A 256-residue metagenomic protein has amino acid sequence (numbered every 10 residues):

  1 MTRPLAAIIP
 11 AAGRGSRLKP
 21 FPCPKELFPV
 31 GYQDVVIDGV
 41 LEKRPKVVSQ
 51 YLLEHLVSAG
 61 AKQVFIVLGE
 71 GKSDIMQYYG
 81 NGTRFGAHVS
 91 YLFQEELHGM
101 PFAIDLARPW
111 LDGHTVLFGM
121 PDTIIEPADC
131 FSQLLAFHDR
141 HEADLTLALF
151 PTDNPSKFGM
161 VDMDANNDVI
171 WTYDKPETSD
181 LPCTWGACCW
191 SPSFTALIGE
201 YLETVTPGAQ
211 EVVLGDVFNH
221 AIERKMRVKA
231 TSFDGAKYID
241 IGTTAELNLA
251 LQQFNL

Functional and structural regions predicted by a protein language model:
M1-I9, G15-R17, P22, P29 (+2 more regions): Conserved N-terminal catalytic core of the sugar/cofactor nucleotidyltransferase
T2-A7, L181-L256: Conserved alpha/beta core of the MobA/IspD/sugar-nucleotide pyrophosphorylase nucleotidyltransferase superfamily
E26, H88-S90, D168, R227-K229: Conserved beta-strand segments of alpha/beta enzyme cores
L27, V161-M163, A230: A structural signal for short hydrophobic beta-strand segments in well-ordered beta-sheet cores
A61, G113, E142-A143, M226: Short, high-confidence coil segments that cap the C-terminus of an alpha-helix and link into the following beta-strand
E70, E95, D129, D153 (+2 more regions): Short beta->alpha linker loops
P121: Short acidic donor-binding/metal-coordinating loop in glycosyltransferase active sites
E126-V205: Conserved core of the sugar-phosphate nucleotidyltransferase
